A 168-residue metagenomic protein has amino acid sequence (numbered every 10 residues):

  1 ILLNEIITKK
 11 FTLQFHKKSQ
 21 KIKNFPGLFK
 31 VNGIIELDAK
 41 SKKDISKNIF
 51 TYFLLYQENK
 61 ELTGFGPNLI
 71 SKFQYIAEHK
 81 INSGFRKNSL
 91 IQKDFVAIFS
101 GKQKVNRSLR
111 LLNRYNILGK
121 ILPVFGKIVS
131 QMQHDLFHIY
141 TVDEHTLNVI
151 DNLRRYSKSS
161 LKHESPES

Functional and structural regions predicted by a protein language model:
I1-Y140: Non-catalytic interface/linker regions that flank or bridge core catalytic/transmembrane domains
F137-S168: Alpha-helical phosphate/pyrophosphate-handling elements in metalloenzyme active cores
